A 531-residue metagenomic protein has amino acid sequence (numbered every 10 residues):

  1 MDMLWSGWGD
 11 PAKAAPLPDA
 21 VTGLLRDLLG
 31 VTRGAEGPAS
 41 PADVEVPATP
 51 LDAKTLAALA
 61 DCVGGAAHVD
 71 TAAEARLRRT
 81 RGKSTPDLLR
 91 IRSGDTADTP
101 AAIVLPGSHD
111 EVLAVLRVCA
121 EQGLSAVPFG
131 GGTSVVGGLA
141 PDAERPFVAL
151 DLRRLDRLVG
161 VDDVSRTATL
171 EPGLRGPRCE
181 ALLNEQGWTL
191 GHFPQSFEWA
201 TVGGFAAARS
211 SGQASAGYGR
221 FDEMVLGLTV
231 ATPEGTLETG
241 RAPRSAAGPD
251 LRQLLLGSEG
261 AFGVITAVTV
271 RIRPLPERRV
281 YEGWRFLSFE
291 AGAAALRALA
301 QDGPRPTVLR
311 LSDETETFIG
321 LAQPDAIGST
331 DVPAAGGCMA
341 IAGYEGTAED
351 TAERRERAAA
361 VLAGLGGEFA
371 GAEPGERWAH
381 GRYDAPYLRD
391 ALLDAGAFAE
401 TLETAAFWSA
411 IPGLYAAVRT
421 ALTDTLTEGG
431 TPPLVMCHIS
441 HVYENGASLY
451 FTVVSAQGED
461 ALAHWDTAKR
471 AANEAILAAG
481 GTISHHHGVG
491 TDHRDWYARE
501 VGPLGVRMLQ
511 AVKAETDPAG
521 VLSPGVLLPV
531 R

Functional and structural regions predicted by a protein language model:
M1-D52, L56: N-terminal leader/transition segments
A14-G34, H68-I91, R285, A293-A471 (+2 more regions): C-terminal substrate-recognition/cap domain of FAD-linked oxidoreductases
L51-L59, D70-R154, P172, L190: Glycine-rich N-terminal segment of FAD-binding domains in flavoprotein oxidoreductases, spanning the beta-loop-helix
G65, L477-V489, A514, P518-L522: Alpha-helix capping/hinge segments and adjacent helical runs
P86-L88, G138-D156, N184-W188, G212-D222 (+3 more regions): A glycine- and small-aliphatic-rich helix-loop capping segment at beta-alpha/alpha-beta transitions that lines
S134-L139, F205-A206, L251-T266, V442-E444 (+2 more regions): Conserved phosphate/anionic-ligand binding catalytic regions in large, soluble enzymes, centered on
D156-R310, V521: FAD-binding subdomain of flavoenzyme oxidoreductases
H493-R531: Activity-critical C-terminal alpha-helical subdomain
